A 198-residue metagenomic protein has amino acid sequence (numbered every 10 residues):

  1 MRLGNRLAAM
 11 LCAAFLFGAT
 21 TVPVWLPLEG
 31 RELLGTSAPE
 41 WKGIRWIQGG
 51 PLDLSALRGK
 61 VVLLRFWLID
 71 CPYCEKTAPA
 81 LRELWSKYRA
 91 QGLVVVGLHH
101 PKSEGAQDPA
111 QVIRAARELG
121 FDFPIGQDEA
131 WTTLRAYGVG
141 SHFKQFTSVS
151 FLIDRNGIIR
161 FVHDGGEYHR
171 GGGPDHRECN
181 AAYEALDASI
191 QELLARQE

Functional and structural regions predicted by a protein language model:
M1-R6: Positively charged n-region of N-terminal signal peptides that target proteins for export
A8-G18: Bacterial N-terminal signal peptides
V22-L54: N-terminal "domain-start" segment that seeds a small globular fold
L52-E75, L81, V95: Short active-site neighborhood of thiol/selenol oxidoreductases, capturing the structured segment around
E75-L119, E129-A136: Structural microenvironment flanking redox-active thiols in thiol-disulfide oxidoreductases
G120-P124, V139-F151: Structural micro-motif
F146-E198: Thiol-/selenol-based redox modules, centered on thioredoxin-like and closely related oxidoreductase domains
